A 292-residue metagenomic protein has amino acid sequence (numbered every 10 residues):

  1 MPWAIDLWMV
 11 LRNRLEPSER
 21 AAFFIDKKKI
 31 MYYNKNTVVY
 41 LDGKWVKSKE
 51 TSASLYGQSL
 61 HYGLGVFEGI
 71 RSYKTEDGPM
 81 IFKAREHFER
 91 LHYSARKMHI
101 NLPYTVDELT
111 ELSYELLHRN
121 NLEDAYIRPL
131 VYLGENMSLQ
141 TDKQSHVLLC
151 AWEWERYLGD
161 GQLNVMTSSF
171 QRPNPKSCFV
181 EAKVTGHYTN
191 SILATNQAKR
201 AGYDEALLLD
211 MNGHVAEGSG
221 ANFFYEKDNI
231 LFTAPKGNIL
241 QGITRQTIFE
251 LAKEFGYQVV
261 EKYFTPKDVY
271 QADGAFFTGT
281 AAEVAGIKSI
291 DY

Functional and structural regions predicted by a protein language model:
M1, S18-E19, Y203: Short, intrinsically disordered, low-complexity terminal segments
L11, E16-I30: Short, Lys/Arg-enriched N-terminal segments with co-localized hydrophobic residues within the first ~10-30 amino acids
D26-E115, R119, S138-D291: Helix-start/capping segments and mature chain N-termini
Y132-M137: Short, internal active-site loops enriched in acidic
